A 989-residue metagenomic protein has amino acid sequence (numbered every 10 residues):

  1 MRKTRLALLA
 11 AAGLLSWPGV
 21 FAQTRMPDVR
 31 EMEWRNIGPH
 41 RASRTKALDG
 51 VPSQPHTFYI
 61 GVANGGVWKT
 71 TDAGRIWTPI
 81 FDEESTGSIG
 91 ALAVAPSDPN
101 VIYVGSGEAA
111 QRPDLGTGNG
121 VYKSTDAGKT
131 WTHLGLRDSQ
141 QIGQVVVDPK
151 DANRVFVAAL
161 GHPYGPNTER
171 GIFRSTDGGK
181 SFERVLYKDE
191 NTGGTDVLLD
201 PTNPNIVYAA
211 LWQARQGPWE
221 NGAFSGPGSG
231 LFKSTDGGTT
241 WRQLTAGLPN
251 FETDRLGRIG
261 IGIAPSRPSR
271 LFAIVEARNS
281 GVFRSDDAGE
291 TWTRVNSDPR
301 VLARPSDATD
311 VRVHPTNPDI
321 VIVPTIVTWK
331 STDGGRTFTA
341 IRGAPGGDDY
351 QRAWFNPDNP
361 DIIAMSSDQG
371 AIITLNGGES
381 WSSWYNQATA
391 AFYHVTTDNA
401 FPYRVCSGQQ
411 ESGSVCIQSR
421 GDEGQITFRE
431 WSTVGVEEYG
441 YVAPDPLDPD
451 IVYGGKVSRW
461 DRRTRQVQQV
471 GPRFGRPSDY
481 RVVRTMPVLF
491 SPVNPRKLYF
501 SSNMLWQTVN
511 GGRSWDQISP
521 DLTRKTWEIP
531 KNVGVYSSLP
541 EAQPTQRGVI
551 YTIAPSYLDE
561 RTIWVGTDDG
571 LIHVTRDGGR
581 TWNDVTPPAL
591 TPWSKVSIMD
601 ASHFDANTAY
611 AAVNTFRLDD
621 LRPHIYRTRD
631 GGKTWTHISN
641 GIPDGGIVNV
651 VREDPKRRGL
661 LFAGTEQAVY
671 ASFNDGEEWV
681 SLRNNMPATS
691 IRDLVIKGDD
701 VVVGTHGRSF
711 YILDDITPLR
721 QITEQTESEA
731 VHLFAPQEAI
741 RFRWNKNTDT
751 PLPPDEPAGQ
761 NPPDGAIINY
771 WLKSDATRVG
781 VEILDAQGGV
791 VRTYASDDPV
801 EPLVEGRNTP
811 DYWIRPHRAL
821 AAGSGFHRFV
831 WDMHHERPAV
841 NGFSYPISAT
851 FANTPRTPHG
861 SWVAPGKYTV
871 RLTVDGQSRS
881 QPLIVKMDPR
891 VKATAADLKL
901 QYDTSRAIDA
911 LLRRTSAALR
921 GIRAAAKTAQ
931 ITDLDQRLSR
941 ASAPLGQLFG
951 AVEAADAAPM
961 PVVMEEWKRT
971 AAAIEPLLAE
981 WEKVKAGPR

Functional and structural regions predicted by a protein language model:
M1-L8, G641: Bacterial N-terminal signal peptides that target proteins for export
L9-W17: Bacterial N-terminal signal peptides
A22-E756, P763-N769, S796-P799, G806-R807 (+1 more regions): Beta-propeller blade termini and top-face loops
S458-W460, I768-N769, A776-T793, K867-R871: Beta-strand-rich binding/interaction modules
L719-W744, P882-R914: Low-complexity, Pro/Ser/Thr- and charge-rich linker/hinge segments at domain boundaries
K746-G780, L784, S824-V830, D909-L912: Contiguous beta-strand segments within globular domains
V790-H859: Glycine-centered tight-turn motifs at strand-turn-strand junctions
K867, V874, L883, R913-R989: Mature extracytoplasmic or organellar-lumen-exposed domains after removal of signal/transit peptides
